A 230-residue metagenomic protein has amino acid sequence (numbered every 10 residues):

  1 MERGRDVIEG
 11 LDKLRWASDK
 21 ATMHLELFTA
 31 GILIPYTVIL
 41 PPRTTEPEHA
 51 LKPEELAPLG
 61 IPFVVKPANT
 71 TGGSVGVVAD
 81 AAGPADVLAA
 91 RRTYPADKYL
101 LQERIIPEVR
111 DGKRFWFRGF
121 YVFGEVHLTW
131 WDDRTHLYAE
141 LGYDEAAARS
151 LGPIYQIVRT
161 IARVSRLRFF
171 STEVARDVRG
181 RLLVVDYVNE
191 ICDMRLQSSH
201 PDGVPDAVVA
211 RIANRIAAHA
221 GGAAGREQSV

Functional and structural regions predicted by a protein language model:
M1-E46, L51: Conserved N-proximal alpha/beta basic substrate-recognition cap immediately N-terminal to, or forming the N-lobe
D12-L14, P41-T45, A68-G72, A82-P84 (+1 more regions): Short acidic/polar capping segments at secondary-structure boundaries
L27-F28, E55-V75, A96-D111: ATP-grasp fold ATP-binding core
E48-A57, R92: Short amphipathic alpha-helix with an adjacent loop that forms part of the alpha/beta core around
F63, L100, H127, F170 (+1 more regions): Protein kinase-like catalytic core scaffold
V77-A162: Phosphate-binding site of ATP-dependent enzymes
L167-R179: A short glycine-rich, hydrophobically flanked beta-strand micro-motif that places a catalytic Asp/Glu for divalent metal
R176-V230: C-terminal active-site "lid" helix and adjoining low-complexity regulatory extension at the edge of ATP-using catalytic
